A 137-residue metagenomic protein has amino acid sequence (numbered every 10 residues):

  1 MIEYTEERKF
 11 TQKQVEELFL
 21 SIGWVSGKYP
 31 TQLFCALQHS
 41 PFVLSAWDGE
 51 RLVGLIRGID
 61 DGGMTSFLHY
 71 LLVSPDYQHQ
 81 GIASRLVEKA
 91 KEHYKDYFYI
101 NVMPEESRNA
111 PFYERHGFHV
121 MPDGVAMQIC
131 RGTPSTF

Functional and structural regions predicted by a protein language model:
M1-K28, G124, T136: Short amphipathic alpha-helix that is part of the acyltransferase structural core
F10, G63, S107-R108: Short alpha-helical
L33-G49, G54-L71: A conserved beta-strand-loop-helix scaffold within acyl/acetyltransferase catalytic domains
S74: Residue-level recognition of the GNAT/N-acetyltransferase active site
Y77, G81-L86: Conserved acetyl-CoA pyrophosphate-binding loop and the N-cap/start of the following alpha-helix in GNAT-like
R85-I100: Conserved acyl-CoA
D96, I100-I129: Conserved active-site alpha-helix within GNAT-family acetyltransferase domains
